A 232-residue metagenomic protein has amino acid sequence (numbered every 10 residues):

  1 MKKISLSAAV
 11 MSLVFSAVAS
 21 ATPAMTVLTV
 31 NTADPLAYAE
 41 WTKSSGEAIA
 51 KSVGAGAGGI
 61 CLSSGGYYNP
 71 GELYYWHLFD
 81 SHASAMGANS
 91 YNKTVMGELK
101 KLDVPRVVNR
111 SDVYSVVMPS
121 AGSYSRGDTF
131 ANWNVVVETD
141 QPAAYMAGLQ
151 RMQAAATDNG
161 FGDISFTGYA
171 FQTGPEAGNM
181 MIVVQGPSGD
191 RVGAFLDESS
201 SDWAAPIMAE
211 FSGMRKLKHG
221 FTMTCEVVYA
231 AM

Functional and structural regions predicted by a protein language model:
M1-A8: Bacterial N-terminal signal peptides that target proteins for export
A8-S16: Bacterial N-terminal signal peptides
A19-M232: Short S/T/G/P-rich N-terminal loop/turn motif that feeds into the first structured element of a domain
